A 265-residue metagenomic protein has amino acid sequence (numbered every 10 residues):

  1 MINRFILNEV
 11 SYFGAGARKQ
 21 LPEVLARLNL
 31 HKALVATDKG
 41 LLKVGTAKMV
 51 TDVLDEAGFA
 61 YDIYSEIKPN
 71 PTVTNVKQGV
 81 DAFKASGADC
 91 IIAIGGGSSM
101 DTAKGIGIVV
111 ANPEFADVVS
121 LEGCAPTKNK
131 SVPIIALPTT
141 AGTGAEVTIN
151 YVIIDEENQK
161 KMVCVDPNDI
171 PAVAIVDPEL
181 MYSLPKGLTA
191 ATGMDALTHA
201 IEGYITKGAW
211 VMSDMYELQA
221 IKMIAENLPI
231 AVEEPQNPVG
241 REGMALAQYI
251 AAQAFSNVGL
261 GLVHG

Functional and structural regions predicted by a protein language model:
M1-L28: N-terminal amphipathic/basic leader segments beginning at the initiator methionine
K19-L34, D52-A57, A85: Glycine-rich phosphate/diphosphate-binding loops that line cofactor/substrate pockets in enzymes
A33-D38, D62-S65, I91-I94, I135 (+1 more regions): Short glycine-rich or small-residue beta-strand-to-loop segments that form or flank ligand, phosphate, metal/Fe-S
L42-F115, P229-R241: N-terminal small/polar loop signature for handling phosphorylated ligands or for N-terminal nucleophile
T74-V176: Glycine/threonine-rich beta-strand-loop-alpha-helix active-site module that forms ligand/phosphate-binding
N150-V258: Carboxylate- and glycine-rich phosphate/diphosphate-binding segment that chelates Mg2+/Mn2+
V258-G265: C-terminal catalytic subdomain
